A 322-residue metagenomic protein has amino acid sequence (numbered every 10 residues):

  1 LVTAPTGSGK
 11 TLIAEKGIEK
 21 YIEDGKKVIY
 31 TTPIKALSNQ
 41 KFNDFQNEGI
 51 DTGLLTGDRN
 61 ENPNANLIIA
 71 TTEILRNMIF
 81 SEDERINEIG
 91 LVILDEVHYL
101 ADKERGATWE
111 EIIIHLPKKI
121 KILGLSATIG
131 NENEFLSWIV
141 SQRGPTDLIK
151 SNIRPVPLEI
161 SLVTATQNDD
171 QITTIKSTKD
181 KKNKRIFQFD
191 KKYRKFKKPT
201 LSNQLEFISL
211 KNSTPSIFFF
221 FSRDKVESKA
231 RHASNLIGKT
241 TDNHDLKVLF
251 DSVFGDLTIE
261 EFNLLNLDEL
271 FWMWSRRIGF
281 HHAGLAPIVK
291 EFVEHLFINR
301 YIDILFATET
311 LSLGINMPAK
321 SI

Functional and structural regions predicted by a protein language model:
P5, K27-T31, A36-F42, Q46-L54 (+2 more regions): Conserved C-terminal RecA-like helicase domain
S8-G25, D44, E110, I114-H115: Walker A/P-loop NTP-binding motif
K26-K27, D51, N64-I68, E88-L91 (+4 more regions): Loop/turn-to-beta-strand initiation segments
K26-N77, S137, D147: Conserved nucleic-acid-binding Ia/Ib motif block in the N-terminal RecA-like helicase ATPase lobe
N62-N64, I79-L91, L116-P117, M273 (+2 more regions): Short basic/glycine-enriched coil/helix segment immediately N-terminal to the Walker B
E73-I74, F80-G124: SF2 helicase catalytic motif II
I114, K121-L123, T128-H232, G279: Conserved interdomain linker/interface between the two RecA-like ATPase lobes of SF2 helicase motors
I304-I322: A short beta-strand element within the Helicase C-terminal
